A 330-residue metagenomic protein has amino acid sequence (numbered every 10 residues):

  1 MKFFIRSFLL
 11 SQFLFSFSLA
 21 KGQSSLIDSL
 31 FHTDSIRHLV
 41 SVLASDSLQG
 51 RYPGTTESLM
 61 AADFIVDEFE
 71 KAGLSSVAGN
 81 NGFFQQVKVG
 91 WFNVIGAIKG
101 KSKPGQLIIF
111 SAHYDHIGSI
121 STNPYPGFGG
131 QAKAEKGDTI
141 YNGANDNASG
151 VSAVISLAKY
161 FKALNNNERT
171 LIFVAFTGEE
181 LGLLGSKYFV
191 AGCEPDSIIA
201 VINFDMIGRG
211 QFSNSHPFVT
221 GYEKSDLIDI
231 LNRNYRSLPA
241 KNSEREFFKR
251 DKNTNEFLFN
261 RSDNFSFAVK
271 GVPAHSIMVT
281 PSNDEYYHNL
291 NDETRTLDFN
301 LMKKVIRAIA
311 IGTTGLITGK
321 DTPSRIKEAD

Functional and structural regions predicted by a protein language model:
M1-L26: Bacterial Sec-dependent N-terminal signal peptides
S24-S29, D46-T56, K136-N147, A175-F176 (+3 more regions): Second-shell loop/turn segments in exported
S25, L30-M60, A72, S76 (+2 more regions): N-terminal capping segment at the start of a domain
F31, S35-V42, T56-K71, G82 (+10 more regions): Extracytoplasmic/secreted proteins, especially bacterial periplasmic and envelope-associated proteins
R51-K99: A non-catalytic alpha/beta surface segment that caps or lines the substrate-entry region of metallo-dependent hydrolase
G96, F110-S111, H116, S121-L181 (+1 more regions): Alpha-helical metal-binding/catalytic segments enriched in His/Glu/Asp
F176-S276, D321-S324: Metal-dependent peptidase/peptidase-like ectodomains
D284-D330: His/Asp/Glu-rich mid-to-C-terminal helical/loop segments that flank catalytic regions of hydrolases
